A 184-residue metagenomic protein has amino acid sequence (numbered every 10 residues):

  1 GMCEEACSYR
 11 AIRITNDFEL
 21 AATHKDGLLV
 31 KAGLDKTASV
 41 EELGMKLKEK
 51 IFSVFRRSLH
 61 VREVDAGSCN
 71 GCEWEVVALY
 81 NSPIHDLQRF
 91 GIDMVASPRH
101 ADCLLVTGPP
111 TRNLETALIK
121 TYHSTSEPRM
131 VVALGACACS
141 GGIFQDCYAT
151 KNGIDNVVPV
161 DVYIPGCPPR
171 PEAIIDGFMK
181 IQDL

Functional and structural regions predicted by a protein language model:
G1-E4, I119-Y122, Q182: Short, well-ordered alpha-helical packing segments
M2-L87: Flanking helices and flexible, charged tails adjoining ferredoxin-like Fe-S electron-transfer domains in multi-subunit
Y9, K31-D35, Y80-P83, H123-E127 (+2 more regions): Short, low-complexity, polar/charged sequence segments that are solvent-exposed and flexible
K25, D176-G177, I181: A generic hydrophobic-segment detector
F52-R56, W74, H123, E127 (+1 more regions): Generic secondary-structure signature for well-ordered alpha-helical cores
W74-V76, R89-D176: Cofactor-cradling patches in redox/metallo enzymes
